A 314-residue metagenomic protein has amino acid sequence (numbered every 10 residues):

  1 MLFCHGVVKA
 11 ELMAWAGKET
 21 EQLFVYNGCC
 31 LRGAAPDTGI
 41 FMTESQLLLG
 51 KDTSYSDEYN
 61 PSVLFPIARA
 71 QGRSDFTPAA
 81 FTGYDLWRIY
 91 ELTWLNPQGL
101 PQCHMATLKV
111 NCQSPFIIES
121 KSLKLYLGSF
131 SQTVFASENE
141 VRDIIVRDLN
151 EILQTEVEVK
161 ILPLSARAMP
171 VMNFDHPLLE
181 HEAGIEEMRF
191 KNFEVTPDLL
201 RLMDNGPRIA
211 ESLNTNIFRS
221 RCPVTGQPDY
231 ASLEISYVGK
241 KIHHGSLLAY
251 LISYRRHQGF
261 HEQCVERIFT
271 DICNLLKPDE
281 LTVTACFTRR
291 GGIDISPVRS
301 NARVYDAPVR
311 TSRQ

Functional and structural regions predicted by a protein language model:
C4, C29-C30: Cysteine-centered motifs
K9, K18-T20, L31: Repetitive helical segments and hydrophobic/amphipathic motifs
L12, Q22-L23: Cationic, low-complexity basic patches in intrinsically disordered or flexible, solvent-exposed regions
G28, G39-Q314: N-terminal intrinsically disordered, cationic/polar leader segments that include organellar targeting peptides
